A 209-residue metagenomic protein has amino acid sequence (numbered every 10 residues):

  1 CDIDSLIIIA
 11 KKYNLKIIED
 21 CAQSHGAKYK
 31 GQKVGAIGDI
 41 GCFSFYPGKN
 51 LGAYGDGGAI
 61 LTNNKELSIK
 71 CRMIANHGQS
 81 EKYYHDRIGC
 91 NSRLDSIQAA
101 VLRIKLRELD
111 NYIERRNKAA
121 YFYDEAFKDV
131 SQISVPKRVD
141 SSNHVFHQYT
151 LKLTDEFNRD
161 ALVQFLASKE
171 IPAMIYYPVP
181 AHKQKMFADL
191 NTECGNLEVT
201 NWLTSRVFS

Functional and structural regions predicted by a protein language model:
C1-I8, K12, K28, N63-S209: PLP-dependent aminotransferase class I/II
N14, E19-G52, E81-D86: Conserved active-site segment immediately N-terminal to the catalytic lysine that forms the internal aldimine
I18-E19, G48-K49, G55, S92-D95 (+1 more regions): Residue-level micro-sites within transmembrane alpha helices that shape and flank functional polar/acidic positions
A22-Q23, Y46, D56, R72-N76 (+1 more regions): Histidine-centered beta-alpha loop that forms part of the nucleotide-sugar donor binding/catalytic region in diverse
K33-I37, I60, L190-C194: Short, hinge-like loop/turn segments at secondary-structure boundaries
A36-G38, Y46, A53-G55, H144-F146 (+1 more regions): Short, solvent-exposed loop/turn segments at the edges of secondary structure
F43-S44, G58-N63, R103: Short beta-strand-to-turn element immediately C-terminal to the catalytic PLP-Schiff-base lysine in fold type I
